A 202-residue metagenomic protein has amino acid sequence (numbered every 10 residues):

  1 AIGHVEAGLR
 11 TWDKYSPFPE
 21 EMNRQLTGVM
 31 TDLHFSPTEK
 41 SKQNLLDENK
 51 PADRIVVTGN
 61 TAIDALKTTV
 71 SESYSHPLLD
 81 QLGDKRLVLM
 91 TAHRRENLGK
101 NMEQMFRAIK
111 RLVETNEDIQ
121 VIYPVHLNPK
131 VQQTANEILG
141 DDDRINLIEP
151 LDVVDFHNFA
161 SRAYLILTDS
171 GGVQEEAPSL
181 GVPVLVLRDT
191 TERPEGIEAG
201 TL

Functional and structural regions predicted by a protein language model:
A1, H34, F156-G196: A donor-sugar binding/catalytic signature common to diverse glycosyltransferases and related nucleotide-sugar
V5, P37, T58, T91 (+4 more regions): Generic beta-sheet signal
V5-F18: A short, histidine- and acid-enriched strand-loop-helix "catalytic/donor-clamping" loop that lines the nucleotide-sugar
P17-T27: Active-site loop-to-helix "anion-binding N-cap" substructures in soluble metabolic enzymes
T27-N101: A nucleotide-sugar donor-handling region in carbohydrate enzymes
I55, R144-N146, L202: Short, conserved active-site loop motifs that form the nucleotide-linked donor/cofactor pocket
E72-R162: Donor-nucleotide binding loops and adjacent catalytic segments primarily of GT-B fold Leloir glycosyltransferases
